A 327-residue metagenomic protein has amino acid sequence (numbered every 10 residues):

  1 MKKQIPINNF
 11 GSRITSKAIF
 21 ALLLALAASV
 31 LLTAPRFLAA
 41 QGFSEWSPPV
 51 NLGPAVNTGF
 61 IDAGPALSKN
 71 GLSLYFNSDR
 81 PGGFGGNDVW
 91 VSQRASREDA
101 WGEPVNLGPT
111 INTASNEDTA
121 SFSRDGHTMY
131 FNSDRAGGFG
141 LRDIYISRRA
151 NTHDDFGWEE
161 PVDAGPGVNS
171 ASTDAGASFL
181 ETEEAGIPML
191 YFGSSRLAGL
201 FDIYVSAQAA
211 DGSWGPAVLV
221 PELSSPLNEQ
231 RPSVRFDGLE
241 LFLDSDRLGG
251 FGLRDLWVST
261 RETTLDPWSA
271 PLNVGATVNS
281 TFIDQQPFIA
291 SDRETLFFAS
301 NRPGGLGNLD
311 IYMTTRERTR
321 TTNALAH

Functional and structural regions predicted by a protein language model:
M1-S16: N-terminal secretory signal peptides that target proteins for export/translocation
I19-R36: Bacterial N-terminal signal peptides
F37-H327: Short, conserved micro-motifs composed of acidic
